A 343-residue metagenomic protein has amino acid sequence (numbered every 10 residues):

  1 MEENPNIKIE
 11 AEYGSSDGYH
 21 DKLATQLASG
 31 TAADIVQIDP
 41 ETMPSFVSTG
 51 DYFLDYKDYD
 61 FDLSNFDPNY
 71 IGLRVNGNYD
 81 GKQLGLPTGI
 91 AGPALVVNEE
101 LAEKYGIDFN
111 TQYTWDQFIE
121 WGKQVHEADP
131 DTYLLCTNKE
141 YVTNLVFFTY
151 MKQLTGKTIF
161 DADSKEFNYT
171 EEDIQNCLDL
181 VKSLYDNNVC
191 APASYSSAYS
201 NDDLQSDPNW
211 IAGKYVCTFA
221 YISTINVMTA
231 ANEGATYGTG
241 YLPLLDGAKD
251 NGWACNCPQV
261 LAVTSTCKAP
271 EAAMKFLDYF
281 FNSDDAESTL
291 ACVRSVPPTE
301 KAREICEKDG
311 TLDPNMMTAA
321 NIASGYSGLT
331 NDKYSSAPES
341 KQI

Functional and structural regions predicted by a protein language model:
M1-D51, D58-N65, A91, A198-S200 (+6 more regions): Conserved N-terminal structural module of periplasmic/extracytoplasmic solute-binding proteins
P5, A291-I343: Long, aromatic- and glycine/proline-rich binding clefts that accommodate carbohydrate-like moieties
H20-T31, S48, A102, E120-Q124 (+2 more regions): Short helices/loops that flank or line small-molecule/ion binding pockets
Q26, A33-D34, L63-L101, Y133-L134 (+2 more regions): A structural signal for short loop-to-beta-strand junctions that line the ligand-binding cleft of periplasmic/secreted
D39-A94, D116, G238-Y241, P314: Hinge/lid segment of periplasmic solute-binding proteins
D80-T88, P93, I119-D173, K182 (+1 more regions): Extracytoplasmic/periplasmic solute-binding protein
E103-Y105, N187, T229-P298: Extracytoplasmic/periplasmic substrate-recognition and gating elements
G122, S164-A198, L242: Glycine-centered hinge/linker elements that transmit conformational signals in sensory and ligand-binding systems
